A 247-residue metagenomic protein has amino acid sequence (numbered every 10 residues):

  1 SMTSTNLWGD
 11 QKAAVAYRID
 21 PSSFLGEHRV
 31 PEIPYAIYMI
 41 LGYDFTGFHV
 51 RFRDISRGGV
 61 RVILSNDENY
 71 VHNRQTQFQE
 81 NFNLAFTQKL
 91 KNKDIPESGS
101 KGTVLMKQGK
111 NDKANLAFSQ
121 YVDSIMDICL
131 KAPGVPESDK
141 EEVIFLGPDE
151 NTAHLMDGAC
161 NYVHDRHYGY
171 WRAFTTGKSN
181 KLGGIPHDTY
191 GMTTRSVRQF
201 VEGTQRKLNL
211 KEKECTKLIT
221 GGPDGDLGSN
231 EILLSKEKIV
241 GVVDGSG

Functional and structural regions predicted by a protein language model:
S1-H187: N-terminal ligand-binding/catalytic initiation module
S179-G247: Glycine-rich phosphate/diphosphate-binding loop of Rossmann-like nucleotide-binding domains
